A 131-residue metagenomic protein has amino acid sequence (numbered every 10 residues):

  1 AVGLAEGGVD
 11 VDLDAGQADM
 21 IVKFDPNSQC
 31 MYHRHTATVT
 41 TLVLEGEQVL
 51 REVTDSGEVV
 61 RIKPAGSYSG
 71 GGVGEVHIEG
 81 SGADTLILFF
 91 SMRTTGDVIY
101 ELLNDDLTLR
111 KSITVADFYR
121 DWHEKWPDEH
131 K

Functional and structural regions predicted by a protein language model:
A1-G16, V59-R61, N104-K131: A short, N-terminal "cap"/entry segment at the start of jelly-roll beta-barrel domains of the cupin/DSBH fold
E6-G8, D19-K23, T40, V60 (+2 more regions): Conserved hydrophobic/aromatic beta-strand scaffold that supports enzyme active sites
L13-D14, F24, V53-G82: Short acidic-glycine-tyrosine-enriched beta hairpin
D14-G16, D25-S28, G46-V49, E75 (+1 more regions): Short, charged/polar surface micro-motifs in flexible loops or helix N-caps
Q17, H33-T36: His-enriched metal-coordination microenvironments in redox/metal-binding proteins
V22-F24, L44-L50, S67, E79 (+1 more regions): Short, well-ordered beta-strand segments in beta-rich or mixed alpha/beta enzyme and ligand-binding folds
D25-P26, H35-D55: Glycine- and acidic-residue-biased ligand/ion/polar-headgroup-sensing regions
G70, A83-Y100: A short hydrophobic beta-strand segment most commonly corresponding to one strand of the jelly-roll/cupin
